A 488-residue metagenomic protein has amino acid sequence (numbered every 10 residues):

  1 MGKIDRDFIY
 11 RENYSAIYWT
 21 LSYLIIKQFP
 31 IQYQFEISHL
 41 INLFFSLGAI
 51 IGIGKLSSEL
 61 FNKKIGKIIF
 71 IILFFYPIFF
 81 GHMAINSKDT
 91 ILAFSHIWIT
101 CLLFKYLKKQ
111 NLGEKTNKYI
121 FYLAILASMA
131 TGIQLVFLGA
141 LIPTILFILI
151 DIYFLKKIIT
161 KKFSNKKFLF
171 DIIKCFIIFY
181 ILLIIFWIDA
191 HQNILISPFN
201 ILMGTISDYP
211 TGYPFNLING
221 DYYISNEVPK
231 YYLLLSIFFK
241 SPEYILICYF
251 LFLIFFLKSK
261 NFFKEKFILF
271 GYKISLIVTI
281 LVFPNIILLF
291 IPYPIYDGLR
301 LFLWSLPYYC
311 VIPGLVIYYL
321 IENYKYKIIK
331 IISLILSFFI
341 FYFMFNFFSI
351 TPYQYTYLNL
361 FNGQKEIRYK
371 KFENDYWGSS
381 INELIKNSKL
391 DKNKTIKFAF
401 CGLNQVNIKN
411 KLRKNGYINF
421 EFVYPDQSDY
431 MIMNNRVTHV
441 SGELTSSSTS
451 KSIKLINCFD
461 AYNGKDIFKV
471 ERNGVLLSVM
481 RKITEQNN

Functional and structural regions predicted by a protein language model:
M1, Y14, T20, I31 (+6 more regions): Transmembrane-lumen/periplasm boundary regions of multi-pass, lipid-linked membrane glycan transferases
F35-I37, G48-F75, F94, N117-K118 (+1 more regions): Transmembrane-helix signature of polytopic, membrane-embedded enzymes that assemble or transfer cell-envelope glycans
L40-L60, W98, L102, L257-N261 (+1 more regions): Transmembrane-helix motifs of polytopic, lipid-linked glycan transferases
I69-F74, G81, C101, A127 (+1 more regions): Short helix- or helix-capping micro-motifs that position conserved polar/aromatic residues at function-defining sites
A84-I91: Short acidic/glycine- and proline-prone juxtamembrane loop motifs at membrane-interface regions of multi-pass membrane
I99-Y119, I152: Membrane-interface transmembrane helices that cradle and orient dolichyl/undecaprenyl
F341, F347, F372-L412: Short periplasmic/luminal acceptor-recognition loop of GT-C membrane glycosyltransferases, typified by
G416-F422, D426-N488: Aromatic/acidic, Gly/Pro-rich catalytic loop(s) in extracytoplasmic/lumenal soluble domains of multi-pass membrane
